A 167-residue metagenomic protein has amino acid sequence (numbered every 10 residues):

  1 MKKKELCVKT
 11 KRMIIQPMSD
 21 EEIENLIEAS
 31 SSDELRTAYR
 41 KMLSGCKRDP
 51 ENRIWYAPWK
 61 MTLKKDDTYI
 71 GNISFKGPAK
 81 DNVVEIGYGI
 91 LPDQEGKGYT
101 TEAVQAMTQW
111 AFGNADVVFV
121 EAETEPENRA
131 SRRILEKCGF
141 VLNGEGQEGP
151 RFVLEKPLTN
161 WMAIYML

Functional and structural regions predicted by a protein language model:
M1-E85, I90-D93, A106-W110, N114 (+2 more regions): GNAT-family acyltransferases
G98-T101: Glycine-rich acyl-CoA binding loop
G113-E123: Conserved GNAT acetyl-CoA-binding A-motif
A122-R132: Conserved beta-strand-loop-alpha-helix junction that forms the acyl-donor binding cleft
L135: Conserved active-site tyrosine of GNAT-family acetyltransferases
